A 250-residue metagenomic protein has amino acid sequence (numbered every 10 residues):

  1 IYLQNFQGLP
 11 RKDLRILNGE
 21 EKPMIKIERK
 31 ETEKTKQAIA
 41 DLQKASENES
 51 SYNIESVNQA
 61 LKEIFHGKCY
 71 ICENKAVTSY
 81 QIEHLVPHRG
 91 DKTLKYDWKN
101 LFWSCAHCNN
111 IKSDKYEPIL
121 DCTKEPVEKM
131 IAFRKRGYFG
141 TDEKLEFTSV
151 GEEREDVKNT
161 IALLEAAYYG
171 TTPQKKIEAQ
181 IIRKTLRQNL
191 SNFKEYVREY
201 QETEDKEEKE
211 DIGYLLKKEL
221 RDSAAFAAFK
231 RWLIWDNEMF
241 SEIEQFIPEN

Functional and structural regions predicted by a protein language model:
L3-L9, L14, V127: Short hydrophobic targeting helices and cationic amphipathic motifs that mediate membrane/organellar targeting
I16-K68, G90-Y96, A179, S191-R198: Short, charged surface segments at domain edges that flank catalytic/cofactor-binding sites
K22, T160-N250: C-terminal, charged low-complexity interaction regions
T32, P87, R136: Residues that form or immediately flank small-molecule/cofactor binding pockets and catalytic motifs
S50, I71-W103, K112-I131: Histidine-centered nuclease catalytic patch
C108: DNA major-groove recognition helix of helix-turn-helix/homeodomain DNA-binding modules
S113-Y200: Domain-level detector of nuclease and nuclease-like folds in predominantly extracellular/periplasmic contexts
